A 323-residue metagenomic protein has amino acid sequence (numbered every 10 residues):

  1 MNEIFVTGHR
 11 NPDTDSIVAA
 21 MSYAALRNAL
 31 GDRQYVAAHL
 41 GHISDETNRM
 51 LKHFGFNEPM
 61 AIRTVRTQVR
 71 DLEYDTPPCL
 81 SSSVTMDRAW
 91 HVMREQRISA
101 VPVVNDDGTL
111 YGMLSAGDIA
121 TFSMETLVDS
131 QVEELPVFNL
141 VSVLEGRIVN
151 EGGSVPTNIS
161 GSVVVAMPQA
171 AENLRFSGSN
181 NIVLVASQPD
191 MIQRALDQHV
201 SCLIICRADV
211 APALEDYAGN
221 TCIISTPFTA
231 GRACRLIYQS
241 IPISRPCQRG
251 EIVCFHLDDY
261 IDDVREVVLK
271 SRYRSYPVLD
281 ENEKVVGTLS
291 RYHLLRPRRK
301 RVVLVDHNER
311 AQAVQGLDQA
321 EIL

Functional and structural regions predicted by a protein language model:
M1-A100, N105-Y111, G117-E125, Y238-L323: Replace "Mg2+/Mn2+-dependent" with "divalent metal-dependent
E46, M167-G250: Feature captures the catalytic cores and cofactor-binding loops of soluble hydro-lyases/lyases that act on carboxylate
M50, E58-P59, G161-V164, I182-L184 (+2 more regions): A short linear-motif detector with a strong N-terminal bias
A61-D71, E134-N139, F228-R232: Short linear loop/turn motifs
R70-T76, P136-S142, V149-G152, H199 (+4 more regions): Low-complexity, flexible helical/coil segments
I98, V128-S130, V200-G219, R301-V305 (+1 more regions): A signal for specific C-terminal beta-sheet/loop modules enriched in small/flexible residues with GP/PG/PP motifs
D118-S154, N158, S225, L269 (+1 more regions): Juxtadomain coupling helices with adjacent low-complexity linkers
E134-M191: Gly/Thr-rich phosphate-binding loop signature of adenosyl cofactor/nucleotide-binding cores
